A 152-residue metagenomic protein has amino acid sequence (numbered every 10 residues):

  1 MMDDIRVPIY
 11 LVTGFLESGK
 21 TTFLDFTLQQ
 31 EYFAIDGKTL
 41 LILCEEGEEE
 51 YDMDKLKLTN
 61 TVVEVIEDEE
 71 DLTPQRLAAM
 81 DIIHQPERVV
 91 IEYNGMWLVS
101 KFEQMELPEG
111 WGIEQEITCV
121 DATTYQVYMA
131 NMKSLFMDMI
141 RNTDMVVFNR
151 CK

Functional and structural regions predicted by a protein language model:
D3-V127: Nucleotide-state-sensitive switch-loop elements of NTP-binding domains
I83, M137-I140: A short, aliphatic-rich alpha-helical micro-motif
P86, T143-D144: Short, well-ordered alpha-helix to beta-strand connector turns
V89-V90, V146-F148: Short glycine-rich or small-residue beta-strand-to-loop segments that form or flank ligand, phosphate, metal/Fe-S
Q115, D144-M145: Well-ordered beta-strand positions
A130-L135: Charged helix-capping and loop-helix junction motifs
M137, V147-K152: Canonical P-loop GTPase G-domain recognition
